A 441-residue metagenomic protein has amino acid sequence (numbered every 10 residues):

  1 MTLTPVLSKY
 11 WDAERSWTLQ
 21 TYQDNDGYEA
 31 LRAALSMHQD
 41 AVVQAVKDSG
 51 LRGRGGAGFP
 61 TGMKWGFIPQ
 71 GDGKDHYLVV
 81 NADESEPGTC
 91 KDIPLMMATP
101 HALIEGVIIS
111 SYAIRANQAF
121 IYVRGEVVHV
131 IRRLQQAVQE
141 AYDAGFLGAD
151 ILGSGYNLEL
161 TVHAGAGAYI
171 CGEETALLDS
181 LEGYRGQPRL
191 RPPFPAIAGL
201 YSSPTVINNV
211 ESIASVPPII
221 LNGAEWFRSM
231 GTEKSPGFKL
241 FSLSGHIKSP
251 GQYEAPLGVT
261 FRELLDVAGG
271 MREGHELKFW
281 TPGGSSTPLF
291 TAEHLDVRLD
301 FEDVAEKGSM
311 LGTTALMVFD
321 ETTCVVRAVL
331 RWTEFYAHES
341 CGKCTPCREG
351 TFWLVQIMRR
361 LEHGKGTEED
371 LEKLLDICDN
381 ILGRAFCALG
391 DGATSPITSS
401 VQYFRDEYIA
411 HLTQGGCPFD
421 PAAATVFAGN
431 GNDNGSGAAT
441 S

Functional and structural regions predicted by a protein language model:
M1-V43: Cofactor-/ligand-binding subdomain signature composed of acidic, glycine-rich, tryptophan-containing flexible loops
Y22-Y28, V80-D92, P195-L200, S242-I247: Gly-rich Lys/Arg/Thr-decorated short loops/hinges at beta-loop-alpha junctions or inter-strand turns that position
E29-D48, K74-L78, A82, T89-M96 (+6 more regions): Ferredoxin-type iron-sulfur electron-transfer modules in oxidoreductases and energy-metabolism complexes
D48-I68, G165-D179, G183-R185, A337-E349 (+1 more regions): Conserved phosphate/anionic-ligand binding catalytic regions in large, soluble enzymes, centered on
A57, M63-W65, T89-D92, I131-Q136 (+9 more regions): Short acidic, glycine/serine/threonine-rich loops at helix termini
T99-A113: Histidine-anchored nucleotide/phosphate-binding helix
G106-S110, P256-G274: Short amphipathic, charge-patterned alpha-helical segments
I131-L257, G269: Hydrophobic alpha-helical positions that pack around
